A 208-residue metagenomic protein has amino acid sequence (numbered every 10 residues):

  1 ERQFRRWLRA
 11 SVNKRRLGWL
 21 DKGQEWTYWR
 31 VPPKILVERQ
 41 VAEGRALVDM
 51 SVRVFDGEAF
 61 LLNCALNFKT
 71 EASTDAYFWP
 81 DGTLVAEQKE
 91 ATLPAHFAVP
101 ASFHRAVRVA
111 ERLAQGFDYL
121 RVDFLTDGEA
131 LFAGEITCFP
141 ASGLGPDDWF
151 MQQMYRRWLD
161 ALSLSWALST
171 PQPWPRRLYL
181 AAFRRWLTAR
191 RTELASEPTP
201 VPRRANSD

Functional and structural regions predicted by a protein language model:
E1-R15, T70, W79, L84-E87 (+4 more regions): ER/Golgi luminal nucleotide-sugar-dependent glycosyltransferases, focusing on the catalytic module
R2-E90: Phosphate-binding site of ATP-dependent enzymes
R2-R6, A101-H104, R108, W149 (+1 more regions): Generic alpha-helical secondary structure signal
W19-L47, A95-E111, P171-R176, R184-E197: Amphipathic repeat-derived elements
E25-L36, A76-L131: A long amphipathic alpha-helix within ATP-dependent nucleotide-binding catalytic cores
A46-L47, S51-N67, E71, S102-Y119 (+1 more regions): Catalytic cores of PAPS-dependent sulfotransferases and nucleotide-sugar/CMP/GDP-dependent glycosyltransferases
K69-T74, E87-S102, R156-L162, S169-R176: Low-complexity, flexible helical/coil segments
T126-D208: C-terminal active-site "lid" helix and adjoining low-complexity regulatory extension at the edge of ATP-using catalytic
